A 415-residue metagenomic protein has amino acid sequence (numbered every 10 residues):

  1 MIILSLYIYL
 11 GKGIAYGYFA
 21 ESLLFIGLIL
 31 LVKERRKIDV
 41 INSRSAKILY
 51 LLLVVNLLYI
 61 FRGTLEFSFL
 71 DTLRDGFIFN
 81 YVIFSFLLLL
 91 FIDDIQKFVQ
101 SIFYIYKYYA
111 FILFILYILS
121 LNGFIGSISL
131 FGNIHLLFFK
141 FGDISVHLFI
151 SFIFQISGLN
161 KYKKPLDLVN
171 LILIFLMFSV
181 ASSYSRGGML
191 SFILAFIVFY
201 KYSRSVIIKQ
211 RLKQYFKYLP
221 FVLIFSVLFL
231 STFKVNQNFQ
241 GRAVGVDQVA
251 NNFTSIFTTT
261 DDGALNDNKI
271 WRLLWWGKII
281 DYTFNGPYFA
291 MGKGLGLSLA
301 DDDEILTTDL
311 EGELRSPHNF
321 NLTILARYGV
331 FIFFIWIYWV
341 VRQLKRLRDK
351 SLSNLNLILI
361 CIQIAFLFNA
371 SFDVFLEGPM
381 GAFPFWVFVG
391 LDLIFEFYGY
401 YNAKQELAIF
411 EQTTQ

Functional and structural regions predicted by a protein language model:
M1-R36, V54-E66, I78, L116-L119: N-terminal signal-anchor transmembrane segment
F25-L28, I153, I358-Q415: Transmembrane alpha-helices of multi-pass inner-membrane enzymes
V32-K47, S157-N170, I207-F216, V341-I360: Membrane-interface helix-loop-helix junctions at transmembrane boundaries of multi-pass membrane enzymes, predominantly
S43-I60, E66-F91, I105, A110 (+2 more regions): Aromatic-anchored transmembrane helix interface
V99-G126, F138-V206: Alpha-helical transmembrane segments of multi-pass inner-membrane proteins
S182, S203-D262, D281-N285, L295: A membrane-periplasm/extracellular boundary helix in multi-pass inner-membrane enzymes that assemble envelope glycans
D262-Y328: Long extracytoplasmic/lumenal interhelical loops at the membrane interface of multi-pass membrane proteins
I305-T308, R327-F366, Y401: Hydrophobic transmembrane alpha-helices and their immediate junctions
